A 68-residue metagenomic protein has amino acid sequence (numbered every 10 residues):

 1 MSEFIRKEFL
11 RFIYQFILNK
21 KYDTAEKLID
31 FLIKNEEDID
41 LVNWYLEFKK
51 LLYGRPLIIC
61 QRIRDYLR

Functional and structural regions predicted by a protein language model:
M1-E3, R64-R68: Short intrinsically disordered terminal tails
S2-F31: N-terminal acidic leader/helix
K21, D38, R55-L57: Short, solvent-exposed helix-helix connector turns and helix-capping sites enriched in acidic/polar residues
D23-T24, N35, D65: Compositionally biased, intrinsically disordered low-complexity regions
E26, V42-L46, L57-C60: Conserved positions within tetratricopeptide repeat
F31-L51: Short, charge-rich amphipathic alpha-helical segments embedded in non-transmembrane helical bundles/solenoids
L51-D65: Alpha-helical linker/edge segments of TPR/alpha-solenoid repeat scaffolds and analogous pre-/post-domain helices
